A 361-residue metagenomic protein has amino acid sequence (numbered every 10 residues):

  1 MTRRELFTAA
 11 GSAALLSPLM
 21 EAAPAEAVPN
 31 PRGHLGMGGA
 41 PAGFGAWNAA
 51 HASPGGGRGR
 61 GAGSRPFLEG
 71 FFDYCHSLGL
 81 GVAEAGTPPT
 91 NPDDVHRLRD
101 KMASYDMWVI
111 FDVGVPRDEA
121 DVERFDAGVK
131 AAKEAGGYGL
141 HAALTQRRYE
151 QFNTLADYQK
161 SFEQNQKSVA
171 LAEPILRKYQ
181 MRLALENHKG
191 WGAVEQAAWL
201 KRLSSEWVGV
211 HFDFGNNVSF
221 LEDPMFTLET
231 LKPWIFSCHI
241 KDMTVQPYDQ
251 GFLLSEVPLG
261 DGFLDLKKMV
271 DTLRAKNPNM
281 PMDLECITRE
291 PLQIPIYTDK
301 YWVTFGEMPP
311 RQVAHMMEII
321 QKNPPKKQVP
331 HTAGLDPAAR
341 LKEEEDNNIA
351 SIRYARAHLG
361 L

Functional and structural regions predicted by a protein language model:
M1-F7: Twin-arginine (Tat) signal peptide motif
F7-G11, P18, E26-G55, G70-D73 (+2 more regions): Histidine-acidic metal/acid-base catalytic patches
P18-L19, T90, K101-I110, P116-G209: Active-site acidic/histidine proton-transfer and metal-coordination neighborhood in alpha/beta enzyme cores
L35-F44, A83-A85, V109-V113, L140-A142 (+4 more regions): Hydrophobic faces of well-ordered beta-strands that scaffold small-molecule active sites in alpha/beta enzyme cores
A40-P66, D112-V122, Q159: Active-site mouth loops of central-metabolism enzymes
G57-Y74, D121-K130, F220-T227: Short, acidic/polar
P66-P89, G136: Catalytic domains of carbohydrate-active enzymes, especially glycoside hydrolases
A85-V95, V115-E123, E150, N187-V194 (+3 more regions): Acidic-and-aromatic substrate-binding clefts and catalytic sites of carbohydrate-active enzymes
